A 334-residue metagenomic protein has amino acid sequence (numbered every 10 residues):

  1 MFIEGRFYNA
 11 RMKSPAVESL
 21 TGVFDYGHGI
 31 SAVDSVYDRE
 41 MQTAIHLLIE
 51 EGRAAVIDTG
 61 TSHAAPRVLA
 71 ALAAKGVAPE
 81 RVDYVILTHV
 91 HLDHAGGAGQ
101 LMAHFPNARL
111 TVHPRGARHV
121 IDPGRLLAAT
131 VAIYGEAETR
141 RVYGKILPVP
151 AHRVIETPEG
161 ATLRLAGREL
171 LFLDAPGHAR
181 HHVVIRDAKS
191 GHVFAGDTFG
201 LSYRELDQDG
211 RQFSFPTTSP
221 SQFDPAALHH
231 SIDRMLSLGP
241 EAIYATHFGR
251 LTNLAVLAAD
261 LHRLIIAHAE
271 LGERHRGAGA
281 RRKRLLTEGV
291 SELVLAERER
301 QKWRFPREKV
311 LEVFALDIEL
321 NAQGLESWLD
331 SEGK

Functional and structural regions predicted by a protein language model:
M1-R11: N-terminal amphipathic/basic-hydrophobic helices that include classical n-h-c signal peptides and signal-anchor
P15, V120-L173, H229-I232: Metallo-beta-lactamase
A16-K75, I185-D197, L201: Conserved beta-strand hairpin/beta-sheet module of binuclear metal-dependent hydrolase folds, prominently
A55-I57, I86, L110, H192-F194 (+1 more regions): Residue-level marker for buried hydrophobic side chains located in beta-strands that build the well-ordered beta-sheet
T61-H63, E169-D174, R180-Y244, F248-T252: Metallo-beta-lactamase
P66-V112: Active-site metal-binding motif and surrounding structural segment of the metallo-beta-lactamase
A226, S231-V290: Active-site/pore-lining binding-face segments in mid-to-C-terminal subdomains
E270-K334: C-terminal regulatory/interaction regions
